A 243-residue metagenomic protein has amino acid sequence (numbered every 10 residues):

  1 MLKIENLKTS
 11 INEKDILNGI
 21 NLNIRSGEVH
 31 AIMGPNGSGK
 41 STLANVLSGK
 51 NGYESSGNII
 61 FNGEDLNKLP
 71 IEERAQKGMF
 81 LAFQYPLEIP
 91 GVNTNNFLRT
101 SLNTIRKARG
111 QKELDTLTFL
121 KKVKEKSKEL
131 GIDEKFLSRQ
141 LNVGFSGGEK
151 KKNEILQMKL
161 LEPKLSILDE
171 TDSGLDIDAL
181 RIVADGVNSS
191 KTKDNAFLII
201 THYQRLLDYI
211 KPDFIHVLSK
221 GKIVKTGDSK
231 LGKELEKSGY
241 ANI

Functional and structural regions predicted by a protein language model:
L2-I4, L17-G19: Conserved structural motif at the start of ABC-family nucleotide-binding domains
M33-P35: The feature captures the beta-strand-to-loop junction immediately N-terminal to the Walker
S48-G49: Helix-to-loop junction immediately C-terminal to a conserved catalytic motif
N58-R74, N142: ABC ATPase NBD Q-loop/coupling interface
L87-K164: ABC-family P-loop ATPase nucleotide-binding domains
I167-T171, D178: Walker B catalytic motif
F214, L218, K222-I243: Conserved beta-strand-loop-alpha-helix hinge in the C-terminal portion of ABC ATPase nucleotide-binding domains
